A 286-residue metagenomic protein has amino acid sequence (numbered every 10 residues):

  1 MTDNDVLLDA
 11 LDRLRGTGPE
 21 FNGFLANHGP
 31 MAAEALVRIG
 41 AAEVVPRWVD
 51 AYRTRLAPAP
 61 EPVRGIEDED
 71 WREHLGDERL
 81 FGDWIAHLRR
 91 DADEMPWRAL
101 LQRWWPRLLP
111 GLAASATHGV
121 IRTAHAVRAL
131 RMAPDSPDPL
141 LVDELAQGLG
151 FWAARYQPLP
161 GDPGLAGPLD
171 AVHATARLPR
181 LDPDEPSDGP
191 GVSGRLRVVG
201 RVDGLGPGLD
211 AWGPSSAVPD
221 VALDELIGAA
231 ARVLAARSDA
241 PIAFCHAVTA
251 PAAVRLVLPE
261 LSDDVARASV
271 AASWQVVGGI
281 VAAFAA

Functional and structural regions predicted by a protein language model:
M1-A286: Mature, well-folded catalytic/scaffold domains that follow N-terminal targeting or propeptide regions
